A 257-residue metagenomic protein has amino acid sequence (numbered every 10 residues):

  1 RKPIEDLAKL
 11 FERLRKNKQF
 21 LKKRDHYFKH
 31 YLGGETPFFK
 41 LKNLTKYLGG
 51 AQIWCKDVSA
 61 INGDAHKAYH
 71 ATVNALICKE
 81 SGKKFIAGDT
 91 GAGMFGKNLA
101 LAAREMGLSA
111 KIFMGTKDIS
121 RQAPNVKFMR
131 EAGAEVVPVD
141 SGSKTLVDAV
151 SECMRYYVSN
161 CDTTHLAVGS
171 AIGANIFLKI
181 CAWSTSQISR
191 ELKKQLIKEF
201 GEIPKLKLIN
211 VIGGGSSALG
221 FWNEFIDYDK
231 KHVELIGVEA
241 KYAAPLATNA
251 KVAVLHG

Functional and structural regions predicted by a protein language model:
R1-K83: Positively charged, low-complexity intrinsically disordered leader regions
R1-L7, N17-L21, G33-L41, K67-A71 (+6 more regions): Generic structural signal for well-ordered, non-membrane alpha-helical segments in soluble metabolic enzymes
K40-W54, V158-L166, A182-L196, N249 (+1 more regions): Acidic-glycine-rich active-site phosphate/pyrophosphate-binding loop
G50-I61, S81-I86, G169-L178, E199-L206: Glycine/charged-rich beta-loop-alpha catalytic/anionic-binding loops adjacent to active sites
I53-D57, A87-G88, V137-D140, L166-S170 (+2 more regions): General beta-strand structural signal in soluble alpha/beta enzymes
N62, H70, C78-A102, M106-G115 (+2 more regions): A short, small-residue-rich loop immediately preceding and capping a beta-strand
F95-S151, L246-G257: Active-site-proximal loop->helix
M106, V139-M154, N175-G257: Glycine-rich phosphate/pyrophosphate-binding loop at beta-loop-alpha junctions
